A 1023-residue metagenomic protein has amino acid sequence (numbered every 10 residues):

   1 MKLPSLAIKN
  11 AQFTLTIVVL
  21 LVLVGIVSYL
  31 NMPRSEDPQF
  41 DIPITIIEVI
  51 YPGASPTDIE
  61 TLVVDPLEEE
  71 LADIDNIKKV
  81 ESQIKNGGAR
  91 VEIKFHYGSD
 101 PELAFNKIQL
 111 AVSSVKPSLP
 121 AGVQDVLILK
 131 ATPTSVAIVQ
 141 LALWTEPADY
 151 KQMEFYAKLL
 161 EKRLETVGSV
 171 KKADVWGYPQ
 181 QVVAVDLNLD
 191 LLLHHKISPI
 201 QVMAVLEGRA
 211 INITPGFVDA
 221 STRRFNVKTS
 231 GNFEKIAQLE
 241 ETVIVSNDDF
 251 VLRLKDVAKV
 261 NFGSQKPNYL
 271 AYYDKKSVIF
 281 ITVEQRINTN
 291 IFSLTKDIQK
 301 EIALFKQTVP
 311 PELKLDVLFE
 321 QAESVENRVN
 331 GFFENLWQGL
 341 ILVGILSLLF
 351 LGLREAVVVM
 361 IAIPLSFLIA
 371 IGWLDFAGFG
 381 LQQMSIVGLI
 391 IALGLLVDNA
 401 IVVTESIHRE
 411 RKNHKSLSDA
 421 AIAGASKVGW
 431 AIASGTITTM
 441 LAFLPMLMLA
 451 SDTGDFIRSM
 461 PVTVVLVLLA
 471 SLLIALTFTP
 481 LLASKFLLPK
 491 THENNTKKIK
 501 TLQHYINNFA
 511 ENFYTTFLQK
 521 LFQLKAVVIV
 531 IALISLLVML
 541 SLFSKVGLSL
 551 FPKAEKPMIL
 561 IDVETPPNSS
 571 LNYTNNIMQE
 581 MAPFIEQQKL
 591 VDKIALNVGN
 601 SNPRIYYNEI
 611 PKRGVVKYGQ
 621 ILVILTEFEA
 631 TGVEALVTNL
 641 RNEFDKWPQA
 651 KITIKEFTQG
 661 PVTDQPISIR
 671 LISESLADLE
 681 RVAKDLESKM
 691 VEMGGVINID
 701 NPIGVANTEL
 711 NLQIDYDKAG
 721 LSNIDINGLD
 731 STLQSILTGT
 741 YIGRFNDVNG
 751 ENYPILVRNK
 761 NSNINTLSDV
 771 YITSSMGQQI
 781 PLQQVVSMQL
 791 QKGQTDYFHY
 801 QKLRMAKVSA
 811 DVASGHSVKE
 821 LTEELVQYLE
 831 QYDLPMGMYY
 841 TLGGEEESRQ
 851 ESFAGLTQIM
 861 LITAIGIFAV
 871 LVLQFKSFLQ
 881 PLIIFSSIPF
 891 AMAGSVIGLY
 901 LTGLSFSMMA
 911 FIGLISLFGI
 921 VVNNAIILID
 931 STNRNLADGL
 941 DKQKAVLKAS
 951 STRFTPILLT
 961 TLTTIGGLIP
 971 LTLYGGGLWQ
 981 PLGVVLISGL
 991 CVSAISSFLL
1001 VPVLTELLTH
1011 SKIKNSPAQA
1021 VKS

Functional and structural regions predicted by a protein language model:
M1-R34, V428, K498-F551, M578 (+1 more regions): Signature of alpha-helical transmembrane segments and their immediate interfacial
L6, D37, E48, R90 (+7 more regions): Extracytoplasmic/periplasmic membrane-proximal domains and adjacent transmembrane bundles of envelope biogenesis
I8, I59-A131, D190-I211, N232 (+2 more regions): Solvent-exposed, membrane-proximal periplasmic/extracellular interface segments of envelope transport and secretion
Q12, L20-A54, S113-G122, D375-F376 (+7 more regions): Transmembrane helices with small-residue packing motifs
T16, S55-L62, G98-K107, A137-Q140 (+19 more regions): Solvent-exposed, non-transmembrane alpha-helical starts
V27-N31, I341-R409, M448, L466 (+5 more regions): Hydrophobic transmembrane alpha-helices and their membrane-interface caps in long multi-pass transport proteins
L318, V325, V329, T404 (+5 more regions): Helix-loop junctions and hydrophobic alpha-helical segments within the transmembrane domains of large membrane
L393, V397-I407, G429-M448, D455-I499 (+5 more regions): Transmembrane alpha-helices and their membrane-interface boundaries in multi-pass membrane transporters and channels
